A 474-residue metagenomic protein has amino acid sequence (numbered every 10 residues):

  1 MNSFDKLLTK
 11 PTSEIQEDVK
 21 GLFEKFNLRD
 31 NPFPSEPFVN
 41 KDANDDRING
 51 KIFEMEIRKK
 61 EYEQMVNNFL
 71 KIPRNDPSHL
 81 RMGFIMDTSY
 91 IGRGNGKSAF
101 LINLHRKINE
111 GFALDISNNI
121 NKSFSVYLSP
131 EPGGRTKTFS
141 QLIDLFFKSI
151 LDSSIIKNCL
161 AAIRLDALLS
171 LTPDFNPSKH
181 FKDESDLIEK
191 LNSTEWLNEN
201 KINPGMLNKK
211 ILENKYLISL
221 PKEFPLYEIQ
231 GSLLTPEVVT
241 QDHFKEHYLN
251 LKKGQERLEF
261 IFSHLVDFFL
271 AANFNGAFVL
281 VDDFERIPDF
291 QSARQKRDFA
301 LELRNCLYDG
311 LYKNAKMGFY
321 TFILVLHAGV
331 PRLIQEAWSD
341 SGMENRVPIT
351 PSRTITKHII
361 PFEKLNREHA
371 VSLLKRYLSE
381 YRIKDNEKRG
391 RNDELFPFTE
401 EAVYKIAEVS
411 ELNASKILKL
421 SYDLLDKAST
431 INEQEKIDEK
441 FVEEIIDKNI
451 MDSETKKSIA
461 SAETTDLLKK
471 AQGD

Functional and structural regions predicted by a protein language model:
M1-G83, N176, K440-D474: A short, basic N-terminal segment
N2-K6, K364-S372, L378-D474: C-terminal alpha-helical "lid" subdomain
N2-P34, K60-Q64, I229, L233 (+2 more regions): The catalytic "switch" region of P-loop NTPases
D18, L22, M65-N68, L142-L145 (+12 more regions): Charge-rich, solvent-exposed alpha-helical interaction surfaces
Q64-L70, I102-E110, L303-Y308: Short, well-ordered amphipathic alpha-helices
N75-N273, T465-L468: P-loop NTPase nucleotide-binding core
G83-M86, E285-Q291, K405-A407: Glycine- and acidic
G94-I102, K137-I143, P288-R294, P331-W338 (+2 more regions): A short acidic (Asp/Glu
